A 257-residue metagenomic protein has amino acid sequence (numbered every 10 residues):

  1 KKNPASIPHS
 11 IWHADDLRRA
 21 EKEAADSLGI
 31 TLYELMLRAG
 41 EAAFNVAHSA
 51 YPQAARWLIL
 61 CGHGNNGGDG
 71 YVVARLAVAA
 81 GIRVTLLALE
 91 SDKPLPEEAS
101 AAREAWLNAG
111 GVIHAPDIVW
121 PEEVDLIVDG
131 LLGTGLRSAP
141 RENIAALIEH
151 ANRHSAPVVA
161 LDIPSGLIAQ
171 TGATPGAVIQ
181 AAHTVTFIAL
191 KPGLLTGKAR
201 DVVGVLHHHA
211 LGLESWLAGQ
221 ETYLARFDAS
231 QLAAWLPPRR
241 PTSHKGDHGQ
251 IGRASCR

Functional and structural regions predicted by a protein language model:
K1-A88, P96, H183, L194-R257: Small-residue (G/A/S/T)-rich helix-start motifs and N-terminal tracts that mark the onset
F44-L131, A139-L161: Nucleotide and nucleotide-moiety/phosphate-recognizing core
R103, V119-W120, P175-A177, K198-A199 (+1 more regions): Short secondary-structure boundary/capping segments
N108-A115, R141, S165-A169, Q231-P237: Short gly/ser/thr-rich secondary-structure transition/capping motifs
D125-L126, L131-Y223: Internal gly/pro-rich beta-alpha loop/helix module that stabilizes soluble enzyme cofactors or their anionic handles
